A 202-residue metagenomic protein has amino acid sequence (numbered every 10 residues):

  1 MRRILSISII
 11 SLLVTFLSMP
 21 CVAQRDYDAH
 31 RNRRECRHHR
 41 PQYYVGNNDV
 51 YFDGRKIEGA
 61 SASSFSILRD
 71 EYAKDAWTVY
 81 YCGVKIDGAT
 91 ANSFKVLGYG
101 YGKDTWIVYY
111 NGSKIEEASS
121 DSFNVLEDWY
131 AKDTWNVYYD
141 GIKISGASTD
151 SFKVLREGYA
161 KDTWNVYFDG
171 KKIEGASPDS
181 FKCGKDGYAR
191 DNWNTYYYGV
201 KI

Functional and structural regions predicted by a protein language model:
M1-I9: Bacterial N-terminal signal peptides that target proteins for export
I7, Q24-I202: Non-catalytic tandem-repeat scaffold regions and their flanking low-complexity/translocation tails
S8-F16: Bacterial N-terminal signal peptides
M19-A23: Sec/Tat signal peptide C-region and signal peptidase I cleavage site
